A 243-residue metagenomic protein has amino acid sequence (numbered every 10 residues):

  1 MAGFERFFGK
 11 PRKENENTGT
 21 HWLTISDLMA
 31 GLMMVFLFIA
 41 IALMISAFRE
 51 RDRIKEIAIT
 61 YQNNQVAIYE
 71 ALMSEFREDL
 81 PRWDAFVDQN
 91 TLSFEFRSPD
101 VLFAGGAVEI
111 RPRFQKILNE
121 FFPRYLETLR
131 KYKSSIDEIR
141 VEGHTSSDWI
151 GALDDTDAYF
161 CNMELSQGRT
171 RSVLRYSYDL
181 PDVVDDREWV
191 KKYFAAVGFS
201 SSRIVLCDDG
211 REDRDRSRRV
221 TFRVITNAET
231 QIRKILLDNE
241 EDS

Functional and structural regions predicted by a protein language model:
M1-W83: Short terminal targeting/anchoring segments
I57-N64, G106-I117, K133, C161-R169 (+1 more regions): Extracytoplasmic/periplasmic, Sec-exported soluble proteins
L72-F76, F94-F96, A107-E138: Extracytoplasmic beta-rich ectodomain segments of secreted or membrane-anchored proteins
R82-E95, D137: Short edge beta-strands and adjacent turn/loop segments
N90-N119, D148-C161: Short, solvent-exposed beta-strand/turn patches at coil↔beta or beta↔helix junctions that act as interaction loops
P112, H144-R233: Periplasmic OmpA-like peptidoglycan-binding domain that tethers envelope proteins to the cell wall
L236-S243: Short, cationic low-complexity segments
